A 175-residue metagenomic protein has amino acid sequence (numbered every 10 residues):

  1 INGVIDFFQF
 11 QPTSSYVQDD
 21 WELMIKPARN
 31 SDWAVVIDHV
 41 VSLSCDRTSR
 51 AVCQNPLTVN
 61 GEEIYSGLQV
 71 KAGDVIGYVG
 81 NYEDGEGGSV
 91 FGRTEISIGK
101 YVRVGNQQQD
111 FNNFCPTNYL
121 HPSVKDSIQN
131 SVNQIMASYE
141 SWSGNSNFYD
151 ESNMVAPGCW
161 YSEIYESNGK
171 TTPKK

Functional and structural regions predicted by a protein language model:
I1-I64, G87-S97: Zn2+-dependent peptidoglycan hydrolase active-site motif and core
D46-K175: Acidic, glycine-rich catalytic/binding loops that coordinate metals and/or anionic ligands
